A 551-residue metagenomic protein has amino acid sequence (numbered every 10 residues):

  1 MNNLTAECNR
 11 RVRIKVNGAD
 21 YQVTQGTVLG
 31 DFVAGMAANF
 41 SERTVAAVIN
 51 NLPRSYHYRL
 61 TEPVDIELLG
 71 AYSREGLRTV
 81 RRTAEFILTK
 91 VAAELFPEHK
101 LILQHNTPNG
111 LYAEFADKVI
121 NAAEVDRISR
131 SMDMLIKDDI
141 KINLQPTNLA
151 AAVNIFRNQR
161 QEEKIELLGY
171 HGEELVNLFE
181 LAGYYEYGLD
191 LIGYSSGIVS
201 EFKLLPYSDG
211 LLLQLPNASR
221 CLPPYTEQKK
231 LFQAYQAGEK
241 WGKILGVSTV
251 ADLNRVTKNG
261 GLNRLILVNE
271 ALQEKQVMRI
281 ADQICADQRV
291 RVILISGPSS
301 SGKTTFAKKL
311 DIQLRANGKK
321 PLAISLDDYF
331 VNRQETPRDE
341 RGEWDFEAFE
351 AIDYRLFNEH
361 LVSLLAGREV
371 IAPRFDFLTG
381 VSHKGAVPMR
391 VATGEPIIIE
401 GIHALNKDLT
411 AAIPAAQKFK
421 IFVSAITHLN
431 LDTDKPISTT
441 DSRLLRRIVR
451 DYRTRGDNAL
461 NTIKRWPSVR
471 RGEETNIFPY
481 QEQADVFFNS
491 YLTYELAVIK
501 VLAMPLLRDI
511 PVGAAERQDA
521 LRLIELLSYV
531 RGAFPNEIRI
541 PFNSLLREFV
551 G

Functional and structural regions predicted by a protein language model:
M1-E85, T89-K90, E94-T107, K118-I120 (+1 more regions): Ubiquitin-like/PB1-type beta-grasp interaction modules and other compact soluble beta-rich domains
Y58-T61, D65-L77, K100-P108, Y112-K275 (+2 more regions): Auxiliary tRNA-acceptor-end handling modules of aminoacyl-tRNA synthetases
Q288, A411-G551: Conserved NTP phosphate-binding and transfer environment spanning the P-loop NTPase/kinase superfamily
I293-I295: Hydrophobic anchor at the beta1->P-loop junction of P-loop NTPases
K303: Conserved lysine of the Walker
F306, L310: Hydrophobic positions on the alpha1 helix immediately C-terminal to the Walker A/P-loop
L322, V331, E335-L378: Conserved nucleotide-sensing/catalytic segment adjacent to the nucleotide-binding pocket in NTP-handling enzymes
F357-Q417, W466-Y480: Glycine-rich phosphate-binding loop used to anchor ATP phosphates in small-molecule kinases, encompassing both
